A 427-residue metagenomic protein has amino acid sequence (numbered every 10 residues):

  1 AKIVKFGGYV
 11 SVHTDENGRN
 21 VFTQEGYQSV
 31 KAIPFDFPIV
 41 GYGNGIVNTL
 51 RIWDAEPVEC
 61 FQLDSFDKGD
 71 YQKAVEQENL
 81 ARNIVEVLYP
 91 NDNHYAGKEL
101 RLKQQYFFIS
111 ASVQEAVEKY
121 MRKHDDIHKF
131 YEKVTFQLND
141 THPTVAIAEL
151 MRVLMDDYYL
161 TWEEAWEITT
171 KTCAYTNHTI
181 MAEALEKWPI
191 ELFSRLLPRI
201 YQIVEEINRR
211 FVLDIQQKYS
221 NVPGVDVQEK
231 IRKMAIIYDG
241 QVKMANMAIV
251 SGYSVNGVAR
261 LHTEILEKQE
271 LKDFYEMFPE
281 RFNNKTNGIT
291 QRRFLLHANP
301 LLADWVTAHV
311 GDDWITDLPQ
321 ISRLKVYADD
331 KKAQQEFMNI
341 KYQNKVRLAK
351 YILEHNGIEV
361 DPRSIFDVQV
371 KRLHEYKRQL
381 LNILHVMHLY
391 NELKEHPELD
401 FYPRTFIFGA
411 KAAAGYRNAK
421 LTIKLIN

Functional and structural regions predicted by a protein language model:
A1-N427: A conserved ligand/cofactor-binding region detector
